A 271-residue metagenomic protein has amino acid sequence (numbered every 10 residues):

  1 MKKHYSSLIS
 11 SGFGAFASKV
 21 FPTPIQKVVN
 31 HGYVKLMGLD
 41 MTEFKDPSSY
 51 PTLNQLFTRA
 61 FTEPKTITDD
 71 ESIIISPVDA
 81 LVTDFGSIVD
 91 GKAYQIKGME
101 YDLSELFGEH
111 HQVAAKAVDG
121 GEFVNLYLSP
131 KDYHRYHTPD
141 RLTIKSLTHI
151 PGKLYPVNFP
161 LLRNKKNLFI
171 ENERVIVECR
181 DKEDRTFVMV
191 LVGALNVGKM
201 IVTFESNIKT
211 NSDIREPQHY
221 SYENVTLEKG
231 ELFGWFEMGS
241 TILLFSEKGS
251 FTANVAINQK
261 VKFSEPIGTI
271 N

Functional and structural regions predicted by a protein language model:
M1-N271: Contiguous, well-folded functional domains in the mature portion of proteins
